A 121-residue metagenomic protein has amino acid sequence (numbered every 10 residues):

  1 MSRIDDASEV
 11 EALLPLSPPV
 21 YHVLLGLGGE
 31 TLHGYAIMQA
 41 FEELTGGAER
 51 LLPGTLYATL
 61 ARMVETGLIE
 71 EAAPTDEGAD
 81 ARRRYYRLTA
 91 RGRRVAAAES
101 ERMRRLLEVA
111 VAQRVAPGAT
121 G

Functional and structural regions predicted by a protein language model:
M1-L13: Short, Lys/Arg-enriched N-terminal segment that forms or immediately precedes the first helix of a structured domain
E11-T55: N-terminal helix-turn-helix DNA-binding core of bacterial DNA-binding proteins
M38-E42, V64, R87: Short, surface-exposed helix/turn micro-motifs that flank interaction/cofactor sites
L56-M63: Basic amphipathic alpha-helical segments that dock to polyanions
G67-A72: A short, conserved structural fragment
E77-G78, R82-E99: Basic, amphipathic "hinge/linker" alpha-helix immediately C-terminal to the N-terminal HTH DNA-binding motif
R91-G121: Amphipathic alpha-helical dimerization/coiled-coil segments that flank or bridge DNA-binding/regulatory modules
